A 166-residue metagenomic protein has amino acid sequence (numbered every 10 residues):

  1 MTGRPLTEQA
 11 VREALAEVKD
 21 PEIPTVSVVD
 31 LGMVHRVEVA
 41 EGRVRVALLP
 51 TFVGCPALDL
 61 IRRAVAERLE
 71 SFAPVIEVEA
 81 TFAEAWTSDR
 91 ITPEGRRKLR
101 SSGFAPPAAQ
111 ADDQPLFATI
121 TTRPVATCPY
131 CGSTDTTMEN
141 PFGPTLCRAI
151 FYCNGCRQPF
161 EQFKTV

Functional and structural regions predicted by a protein language model:
M1-V166: Domain-level signature for proteins that mediate thiol-based redox and metal-cofactor handling
